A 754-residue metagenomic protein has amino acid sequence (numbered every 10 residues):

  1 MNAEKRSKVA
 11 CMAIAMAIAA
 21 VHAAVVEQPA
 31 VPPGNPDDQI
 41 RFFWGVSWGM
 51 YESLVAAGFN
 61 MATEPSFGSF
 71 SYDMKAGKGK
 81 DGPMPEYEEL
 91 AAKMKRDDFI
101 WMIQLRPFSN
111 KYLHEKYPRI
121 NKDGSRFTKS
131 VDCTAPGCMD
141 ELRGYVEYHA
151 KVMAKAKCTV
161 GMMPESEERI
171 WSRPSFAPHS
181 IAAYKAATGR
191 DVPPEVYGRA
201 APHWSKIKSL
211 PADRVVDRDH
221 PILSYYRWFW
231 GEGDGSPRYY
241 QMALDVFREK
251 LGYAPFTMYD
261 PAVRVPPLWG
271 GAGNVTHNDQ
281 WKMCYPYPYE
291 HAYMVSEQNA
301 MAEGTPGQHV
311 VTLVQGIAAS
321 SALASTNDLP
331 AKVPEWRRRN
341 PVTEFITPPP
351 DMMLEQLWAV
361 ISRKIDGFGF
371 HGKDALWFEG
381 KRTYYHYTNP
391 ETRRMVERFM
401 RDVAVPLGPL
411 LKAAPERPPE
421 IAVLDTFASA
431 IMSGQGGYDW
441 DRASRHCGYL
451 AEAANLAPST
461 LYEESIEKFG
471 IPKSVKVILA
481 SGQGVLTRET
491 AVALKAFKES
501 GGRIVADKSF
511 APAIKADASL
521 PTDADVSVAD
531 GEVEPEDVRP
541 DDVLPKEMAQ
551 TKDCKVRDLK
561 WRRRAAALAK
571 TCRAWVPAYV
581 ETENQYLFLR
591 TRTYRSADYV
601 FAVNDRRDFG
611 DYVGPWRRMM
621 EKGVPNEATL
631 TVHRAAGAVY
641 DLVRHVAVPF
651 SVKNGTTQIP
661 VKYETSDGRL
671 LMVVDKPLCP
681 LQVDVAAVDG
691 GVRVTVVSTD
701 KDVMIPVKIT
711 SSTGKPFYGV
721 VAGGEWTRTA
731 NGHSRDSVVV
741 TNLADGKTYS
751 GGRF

Functional and structural regions predicted by a protein language model:
P29, Y253, P286-G691, V697-P706: Carbohydrate-binding surfaces of carbohydrate-active enzymes
D37-F43, P65-P83, D123-G144, D217-R238 (+6 more regions): The substrate-binding groove and active-site-proximal loops of carbohydrate-active enzymes, especially glycoside
I40-D73, E89-K93, D97-Q104, V275-T276 (+3 more regions): Catalytic domains of carbohydrate-active enzymes, especially glycoside hydrolases
F43-A56, L142-K151, A262-G273, P349-L357 (+1 more regions): Short, acidic/polar
A56-H179, V192: Acidic/aromatic-lined carbohydrate-recognition and catalytic surfaces of CAZymes acting on diverse glycans
S125-M301: Polysaccharide-binding and catalytic clefts of secreted carbohydrate-active enzymes
R669-V673, S734-G746: Short, aromatic- and glycine-rich surface loops/edge beta-strands on solvent-exposed regions
C679-D684, G719, A744-F754: Edge beta-strands of extracellular beta-sandwich domains
